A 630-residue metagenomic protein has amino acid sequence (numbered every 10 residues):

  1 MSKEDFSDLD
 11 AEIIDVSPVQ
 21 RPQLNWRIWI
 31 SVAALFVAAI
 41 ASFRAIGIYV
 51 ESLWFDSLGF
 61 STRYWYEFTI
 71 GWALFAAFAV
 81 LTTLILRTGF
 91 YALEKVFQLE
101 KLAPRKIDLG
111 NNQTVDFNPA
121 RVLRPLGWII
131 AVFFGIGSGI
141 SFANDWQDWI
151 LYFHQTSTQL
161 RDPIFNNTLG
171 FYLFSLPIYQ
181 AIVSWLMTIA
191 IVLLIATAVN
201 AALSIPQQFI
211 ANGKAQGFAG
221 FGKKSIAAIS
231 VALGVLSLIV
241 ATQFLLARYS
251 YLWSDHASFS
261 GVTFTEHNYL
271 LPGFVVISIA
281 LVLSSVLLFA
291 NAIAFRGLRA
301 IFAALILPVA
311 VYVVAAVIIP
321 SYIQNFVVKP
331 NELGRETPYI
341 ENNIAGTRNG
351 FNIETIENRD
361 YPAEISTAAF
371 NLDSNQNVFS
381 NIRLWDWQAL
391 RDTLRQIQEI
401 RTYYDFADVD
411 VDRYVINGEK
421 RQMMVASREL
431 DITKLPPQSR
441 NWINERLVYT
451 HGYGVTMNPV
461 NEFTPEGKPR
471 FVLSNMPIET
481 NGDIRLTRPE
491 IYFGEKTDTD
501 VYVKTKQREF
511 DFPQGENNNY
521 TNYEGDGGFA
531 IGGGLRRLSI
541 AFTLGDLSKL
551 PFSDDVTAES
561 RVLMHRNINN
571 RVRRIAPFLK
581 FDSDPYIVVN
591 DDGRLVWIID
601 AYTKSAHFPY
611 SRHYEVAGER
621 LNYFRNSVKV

Functional and structural regions predicted by a protein language model:
K3-Q23, S31-V630: Soluble extracytoplasmic regions of secretory-pathway and membrane proteins
